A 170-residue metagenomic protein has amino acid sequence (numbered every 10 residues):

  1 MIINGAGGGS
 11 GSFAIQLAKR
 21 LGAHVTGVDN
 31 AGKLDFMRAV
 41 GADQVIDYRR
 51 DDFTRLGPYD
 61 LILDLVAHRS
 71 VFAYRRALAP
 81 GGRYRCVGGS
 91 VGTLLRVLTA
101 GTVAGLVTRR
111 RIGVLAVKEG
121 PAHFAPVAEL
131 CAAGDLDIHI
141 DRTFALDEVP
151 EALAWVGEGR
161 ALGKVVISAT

Functional and structural regions predicted by a protein language model:
M1-T170: Terminal helix/beta-alpha structural elements that buttress the NAD(P)+-binding lobe
